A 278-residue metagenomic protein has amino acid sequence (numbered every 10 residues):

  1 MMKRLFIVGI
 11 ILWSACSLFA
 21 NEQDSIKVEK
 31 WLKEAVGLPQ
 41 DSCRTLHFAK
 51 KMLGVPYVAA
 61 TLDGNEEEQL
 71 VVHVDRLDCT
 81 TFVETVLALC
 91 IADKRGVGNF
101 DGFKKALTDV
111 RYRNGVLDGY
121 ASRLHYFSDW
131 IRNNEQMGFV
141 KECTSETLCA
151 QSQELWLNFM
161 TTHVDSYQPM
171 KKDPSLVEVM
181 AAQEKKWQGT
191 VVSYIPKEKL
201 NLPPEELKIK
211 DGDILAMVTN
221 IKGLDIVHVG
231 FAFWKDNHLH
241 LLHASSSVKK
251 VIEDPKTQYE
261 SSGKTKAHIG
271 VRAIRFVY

Functional and structural regions predicted by a protein language model:
M1-S25: Bacterial Sec-dependent N-terminal signal peptides
N21-E84: Cationic-aromatic interfacial patches
K27-K30, Q40-L46, A92, K197-K199 (+3 more regions): Mature, folded catalytic cores of secreted/periplasmic enzymes
Y57-T190, W234, H243-S246: Acidic/His-rich structured neighborhood in mature extracellular/periplasmic domains
Y194-E205, T219: Short alpha-helix capping/helix-loop boundary micro-motifs
K208-I209: Short, well-ordered loop/turn sites that connect or cap secondary structure elements
D213-Y278: C-terminal soluble interaction/assembly domains
